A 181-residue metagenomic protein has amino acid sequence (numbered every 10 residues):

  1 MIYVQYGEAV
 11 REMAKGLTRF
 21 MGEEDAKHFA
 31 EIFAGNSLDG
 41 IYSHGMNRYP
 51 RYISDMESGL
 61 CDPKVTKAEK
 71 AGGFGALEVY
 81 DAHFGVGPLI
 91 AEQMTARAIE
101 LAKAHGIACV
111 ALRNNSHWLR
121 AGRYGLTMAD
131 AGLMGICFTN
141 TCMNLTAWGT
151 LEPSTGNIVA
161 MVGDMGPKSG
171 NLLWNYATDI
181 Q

Functional and structural regions predicted by a protein language model:
M1-F20: Generic N-terminal amphipathic, Lys/Arg-enriched alpha-helix
M21-F29, S43: Flexible, glycine/charged-enriched surface loops at secondary-structure junctions
G45-I99: Active-site cofactor/substrate anionic-group-binding motifs, chiefly glycine- and Lys/Arg-rich phosphate-binding loops
Y80, K103, C109-N114, G135-T139 (+2 more regions): General beta-strand structural signal in soluble alpha/beta enzymes
E92-T127: Glycine-rich and polybasic anion-binding loops at the starts of cofactor/ligand-binding domains
N115-A147, P153-S154: Long, hydrophobic, well-ordered secondary-structure blocks that form the structural core and pocket-lining surfaces
N144-Q181: Phosphate/diphosphate-binding glycine-rich loops and adjacent basic-rich segments that engage nucleotide
